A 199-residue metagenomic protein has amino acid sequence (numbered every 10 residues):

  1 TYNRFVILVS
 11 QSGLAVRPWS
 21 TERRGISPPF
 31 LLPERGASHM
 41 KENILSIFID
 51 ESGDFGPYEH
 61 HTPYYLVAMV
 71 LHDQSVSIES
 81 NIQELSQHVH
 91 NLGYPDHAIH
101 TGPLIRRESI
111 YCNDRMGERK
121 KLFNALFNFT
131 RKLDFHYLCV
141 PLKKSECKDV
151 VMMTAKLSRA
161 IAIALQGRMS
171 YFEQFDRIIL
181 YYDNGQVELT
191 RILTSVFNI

Functional and structural regions predicted by a protein language model:
G13, W19, G25-I199: Phosphate-ester processing/binding pockets and catalytic centers
